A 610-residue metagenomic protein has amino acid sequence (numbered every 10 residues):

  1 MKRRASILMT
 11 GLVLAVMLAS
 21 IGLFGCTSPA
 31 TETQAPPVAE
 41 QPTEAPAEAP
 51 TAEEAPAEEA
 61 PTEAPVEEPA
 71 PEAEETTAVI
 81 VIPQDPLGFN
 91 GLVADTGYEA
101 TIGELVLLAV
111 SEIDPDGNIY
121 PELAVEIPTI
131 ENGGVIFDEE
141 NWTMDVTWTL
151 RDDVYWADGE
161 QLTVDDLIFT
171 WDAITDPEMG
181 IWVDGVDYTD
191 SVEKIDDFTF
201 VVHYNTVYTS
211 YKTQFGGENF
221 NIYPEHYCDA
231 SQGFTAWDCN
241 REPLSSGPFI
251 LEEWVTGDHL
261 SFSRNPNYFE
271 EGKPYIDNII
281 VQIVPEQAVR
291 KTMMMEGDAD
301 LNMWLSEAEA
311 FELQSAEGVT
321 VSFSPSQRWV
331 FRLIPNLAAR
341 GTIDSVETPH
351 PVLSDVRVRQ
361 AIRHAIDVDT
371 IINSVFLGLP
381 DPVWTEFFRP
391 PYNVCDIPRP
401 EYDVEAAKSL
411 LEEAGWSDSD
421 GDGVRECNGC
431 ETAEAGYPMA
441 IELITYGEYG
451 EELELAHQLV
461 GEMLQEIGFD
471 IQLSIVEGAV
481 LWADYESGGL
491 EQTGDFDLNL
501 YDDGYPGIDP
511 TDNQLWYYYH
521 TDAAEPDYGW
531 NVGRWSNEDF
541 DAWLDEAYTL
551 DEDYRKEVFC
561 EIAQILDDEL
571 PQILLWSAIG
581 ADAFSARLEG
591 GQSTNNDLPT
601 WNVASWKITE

Functional and structural regions predicted by a protein language model:
A5-S6, G11-A15, I21-E72, E112-P115 (+9 more regions): Extracytoplasmic/periplasmic ligand-capture domains
V81-D138, L244-S245: N-terminal lobe/hinge region of extracytoplasmic solute-binding protein
Q84, G447-Y449, I579: Residue-level signal for short, function-critical loop segments
D85-P86, D153-Y155, V207-Y208: Acidic glycine-/aspartate-rich tracts in secreted/extracellular proteins
V183-S231, R587: Surface-exposed binding/hinge segments that line and control ligand-binding clefts or catalytic entry sites
L379-P398, A581-A586: Mature extracytoplasmic/periplasmic domains
L575: Active-site-proximal polar cores
